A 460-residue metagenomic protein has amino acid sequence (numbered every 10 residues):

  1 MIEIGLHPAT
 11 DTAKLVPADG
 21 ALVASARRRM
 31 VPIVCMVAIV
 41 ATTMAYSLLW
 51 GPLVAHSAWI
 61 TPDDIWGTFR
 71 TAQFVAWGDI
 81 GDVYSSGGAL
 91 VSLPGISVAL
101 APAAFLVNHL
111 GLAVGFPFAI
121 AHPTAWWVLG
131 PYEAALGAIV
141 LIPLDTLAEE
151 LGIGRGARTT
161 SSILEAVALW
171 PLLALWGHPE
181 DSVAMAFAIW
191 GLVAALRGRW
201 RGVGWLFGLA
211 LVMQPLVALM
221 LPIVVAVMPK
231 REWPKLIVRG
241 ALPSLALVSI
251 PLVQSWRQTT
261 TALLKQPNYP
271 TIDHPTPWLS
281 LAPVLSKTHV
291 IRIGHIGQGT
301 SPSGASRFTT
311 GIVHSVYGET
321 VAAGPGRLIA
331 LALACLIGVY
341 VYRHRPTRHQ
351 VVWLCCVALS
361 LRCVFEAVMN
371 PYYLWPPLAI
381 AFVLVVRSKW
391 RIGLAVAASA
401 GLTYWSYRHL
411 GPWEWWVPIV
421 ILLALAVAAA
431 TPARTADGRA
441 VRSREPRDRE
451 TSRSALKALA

Functional and structural regions predicted by a protein language model:
I2-L192, K230-L361, E366, P371 (+2 more regions): Primarily membrane-embedded glycan-assembly and transfer machineries that use lipid-linked glycans
E3-I33, F382-A460: C-terminal multi-pass transmembrane helix bundles with aromatic-rich, positive-inside signatures
L141-D145, A188-R197, A210, M220-V227 (+4 more regions): Hydrophobic transmembrane alpha-helices
E180, V203-V227, V364-Y373: Transmembrane helices and adjacent periplasmic/lumenal helix-loop junctions of polyprenol-phosphate-dependent
A194-L209, C355-C356: Short hydrophobic alpha-helices at membrane interfaces in multi-pass membrane enzymes
R197-G202, E232-P234, H344-H349, L384-L394: Membrane-helix interface "capping/anchor" motifs
C355, N370-V383: Membrane-helix boundary/interface segments in integral membrane proteins
